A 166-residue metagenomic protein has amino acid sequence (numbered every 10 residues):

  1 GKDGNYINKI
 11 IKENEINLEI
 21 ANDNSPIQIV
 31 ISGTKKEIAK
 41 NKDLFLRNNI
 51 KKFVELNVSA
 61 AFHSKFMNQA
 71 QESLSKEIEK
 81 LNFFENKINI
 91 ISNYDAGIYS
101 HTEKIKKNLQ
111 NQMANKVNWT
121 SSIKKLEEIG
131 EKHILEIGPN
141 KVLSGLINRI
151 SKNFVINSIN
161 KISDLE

Functional and structural regions predicted by a protein language model:
G1-A114: Alpha/beta catalytic cores of group-transfer enzymes, especially the acyltransferase/condensing modules of polyketide
E79-E166: Acyltransferase/transacylase module recognition
